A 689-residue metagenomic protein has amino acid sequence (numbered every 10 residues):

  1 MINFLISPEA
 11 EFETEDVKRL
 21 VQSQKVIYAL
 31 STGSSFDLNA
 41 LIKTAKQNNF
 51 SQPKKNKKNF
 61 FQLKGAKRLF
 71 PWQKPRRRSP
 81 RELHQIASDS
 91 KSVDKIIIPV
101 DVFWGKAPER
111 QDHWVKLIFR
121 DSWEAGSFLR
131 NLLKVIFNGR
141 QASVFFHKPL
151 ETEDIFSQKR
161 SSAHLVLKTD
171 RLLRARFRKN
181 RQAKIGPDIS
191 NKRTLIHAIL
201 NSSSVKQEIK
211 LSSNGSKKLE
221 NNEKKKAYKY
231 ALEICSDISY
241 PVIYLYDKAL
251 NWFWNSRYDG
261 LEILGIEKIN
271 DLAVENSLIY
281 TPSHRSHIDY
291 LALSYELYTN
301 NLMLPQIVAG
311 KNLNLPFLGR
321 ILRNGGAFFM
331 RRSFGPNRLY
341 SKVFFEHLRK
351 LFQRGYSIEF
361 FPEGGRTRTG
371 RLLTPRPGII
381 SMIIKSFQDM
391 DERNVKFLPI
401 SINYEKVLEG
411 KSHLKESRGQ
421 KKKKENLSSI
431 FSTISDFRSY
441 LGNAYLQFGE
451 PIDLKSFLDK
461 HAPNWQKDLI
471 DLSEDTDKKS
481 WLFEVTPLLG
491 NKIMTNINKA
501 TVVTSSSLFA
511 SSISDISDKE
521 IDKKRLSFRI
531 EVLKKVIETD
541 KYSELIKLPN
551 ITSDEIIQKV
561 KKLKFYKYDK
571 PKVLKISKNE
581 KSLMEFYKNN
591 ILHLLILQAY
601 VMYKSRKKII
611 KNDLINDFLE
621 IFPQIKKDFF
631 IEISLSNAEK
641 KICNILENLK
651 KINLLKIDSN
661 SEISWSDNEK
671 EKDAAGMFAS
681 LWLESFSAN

Functional and structural regions predicted by a protein language model:
M1-N689: Membrane-interfacial terminal anchoring regions of lipid-handling membrane enzymes
